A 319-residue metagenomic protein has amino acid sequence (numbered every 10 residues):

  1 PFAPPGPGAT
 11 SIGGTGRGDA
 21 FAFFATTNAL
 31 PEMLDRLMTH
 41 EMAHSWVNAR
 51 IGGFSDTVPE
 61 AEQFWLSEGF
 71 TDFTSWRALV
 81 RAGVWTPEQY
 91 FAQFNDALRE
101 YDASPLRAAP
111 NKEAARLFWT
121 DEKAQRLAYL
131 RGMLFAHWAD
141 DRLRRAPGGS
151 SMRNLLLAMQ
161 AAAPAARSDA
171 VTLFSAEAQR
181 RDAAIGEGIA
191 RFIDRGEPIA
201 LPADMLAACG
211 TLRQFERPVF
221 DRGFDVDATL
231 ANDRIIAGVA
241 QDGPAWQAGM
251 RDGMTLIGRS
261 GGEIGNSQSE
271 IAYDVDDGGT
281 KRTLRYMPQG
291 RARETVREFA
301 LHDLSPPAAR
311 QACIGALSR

Functional and structural regions predicted by a protein language model:
P1-Q63: Juxtacatalytic substrate-recognition/specificity segment
G6-G8, A29, D56-V58, E113-Q125 (+2 more regions): Active-site-adjacent structural elements in folded domains
A29-M33, L37, A61, W65 (+11 more regions): Soluble non-cytosolic domains of exported or imported proteins
A43, V47, N95-P105, L155-P164: Long, well-ordered core segments of solenoidal/helical folds
G53-F54, R81-F91, G148, M152 (+1 more regions): Acidic/polar loop patches that form or flank catalytic/metal-binding clefts of enzymes that bind anionic ligands
V58-M133: Acidic/His/Gly-enriched intrinsically disordered linker/tail segments that often contain short helix/coil "MoRF-like"
A108-F192: Pan-zinc metallopeptidase signature
A165-R319: Beta/coil-rich, acidic/histidine-enriched accessory regions frequently appended to metallopeptidases
